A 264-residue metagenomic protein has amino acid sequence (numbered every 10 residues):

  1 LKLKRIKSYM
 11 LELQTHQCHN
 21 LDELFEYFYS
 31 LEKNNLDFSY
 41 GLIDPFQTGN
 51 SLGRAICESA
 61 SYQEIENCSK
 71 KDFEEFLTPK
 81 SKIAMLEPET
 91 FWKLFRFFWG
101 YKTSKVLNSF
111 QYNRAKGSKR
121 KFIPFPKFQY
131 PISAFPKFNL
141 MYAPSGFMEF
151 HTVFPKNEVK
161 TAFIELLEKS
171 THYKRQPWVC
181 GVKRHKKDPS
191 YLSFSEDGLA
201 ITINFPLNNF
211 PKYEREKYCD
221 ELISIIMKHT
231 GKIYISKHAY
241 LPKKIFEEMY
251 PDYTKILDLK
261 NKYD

Functional and structural regions predicted by a protein language model:
L1-Y263: Noncatalytic alpha-helical scaffold of FAD-dependent oxidoreductases
